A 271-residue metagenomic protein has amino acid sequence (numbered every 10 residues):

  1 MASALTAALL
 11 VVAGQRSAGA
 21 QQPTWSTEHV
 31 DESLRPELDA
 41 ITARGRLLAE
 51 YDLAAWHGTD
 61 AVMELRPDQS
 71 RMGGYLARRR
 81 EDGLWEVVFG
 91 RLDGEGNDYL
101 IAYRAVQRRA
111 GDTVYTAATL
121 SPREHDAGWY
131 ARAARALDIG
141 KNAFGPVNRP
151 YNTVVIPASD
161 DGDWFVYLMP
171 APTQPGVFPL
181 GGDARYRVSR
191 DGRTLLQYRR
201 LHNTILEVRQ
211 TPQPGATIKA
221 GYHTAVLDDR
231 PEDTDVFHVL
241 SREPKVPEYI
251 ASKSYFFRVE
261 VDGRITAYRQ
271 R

Functional and structural regions predicted by a protein language model:
A2-A13: Bacterial N-terminal signal peptides
V12-Q21: Signal peptide processing junction and immediate N-terminal pro/mature segment of secreted/exported proteins
Q21-A117, G128-D161, L206-R271: Active-site-proximal loop/helix of nucleotide/amide-processing enzymes and allied scaffolds
D93-G94, P122, Y198-E207: Short, solvent-exposed aromatic-acidic interface loops
Y99-T116, F178-L196: A short, surface-exposed beta-strand/turn
P146-V188: Hydrophobic, aromatic-enriched interface-forming segments
G176, L180-A184, V188, L196-R199 (+2 more regions): Charge-rich, low-complexity terminal tails
A184-L201, P214-T217, Y222: Gly/Pro-enriched, hydrophobic low-complexity segments that function as extracytoplasmic propeptides/linkers
